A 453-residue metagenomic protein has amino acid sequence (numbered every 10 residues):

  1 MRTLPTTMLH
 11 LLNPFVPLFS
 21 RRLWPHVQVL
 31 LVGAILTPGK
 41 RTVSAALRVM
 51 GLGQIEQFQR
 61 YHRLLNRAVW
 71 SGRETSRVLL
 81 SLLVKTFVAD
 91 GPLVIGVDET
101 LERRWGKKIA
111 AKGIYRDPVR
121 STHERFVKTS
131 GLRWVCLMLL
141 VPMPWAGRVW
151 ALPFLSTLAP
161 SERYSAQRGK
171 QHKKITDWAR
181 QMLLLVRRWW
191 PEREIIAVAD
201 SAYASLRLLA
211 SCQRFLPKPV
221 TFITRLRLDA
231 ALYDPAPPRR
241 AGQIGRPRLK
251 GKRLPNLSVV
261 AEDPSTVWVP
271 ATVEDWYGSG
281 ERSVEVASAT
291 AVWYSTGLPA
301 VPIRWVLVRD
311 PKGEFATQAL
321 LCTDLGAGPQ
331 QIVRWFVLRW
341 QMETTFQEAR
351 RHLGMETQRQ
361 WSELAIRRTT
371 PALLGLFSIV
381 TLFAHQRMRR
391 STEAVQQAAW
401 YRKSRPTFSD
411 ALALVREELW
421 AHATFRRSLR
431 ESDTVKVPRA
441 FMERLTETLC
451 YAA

Functional and structural regions predicted by a protein language model:
M1-F15, L23, G91, K107-A110 (+1 more regions): Single, function-defining residue in the core of a domain
M1-L65: Gly/serine-rich nucleotide phosphate-binding loop at the start of the catalytic core of nucleotide/ADP-ribose-handling
H26, P38-T42, E56-R60, W70-L79 (+5 more regions): Generic alpha-helix structural propensity
H26-Q28, V43-L47, S76-R77, F346-H352: Short coil/turn segments at secondary-structure boundaries
I35-K40, G51-Q54, R104, W340 (+3 more regions): Short alpha-helix boundary/capping elements
A46, L137, G375: A residue-level signal for conserved active-site and pocket-lining positions in enzyme catalytic cores
L52, T75-S76, D200: Short, surface-exposed loop/strand segments
N66-P160, S288-V292: Active-site-proximal, Lys/Arg-enriched surface segment that forms a nucleic-acid-binding/basic interface patch
